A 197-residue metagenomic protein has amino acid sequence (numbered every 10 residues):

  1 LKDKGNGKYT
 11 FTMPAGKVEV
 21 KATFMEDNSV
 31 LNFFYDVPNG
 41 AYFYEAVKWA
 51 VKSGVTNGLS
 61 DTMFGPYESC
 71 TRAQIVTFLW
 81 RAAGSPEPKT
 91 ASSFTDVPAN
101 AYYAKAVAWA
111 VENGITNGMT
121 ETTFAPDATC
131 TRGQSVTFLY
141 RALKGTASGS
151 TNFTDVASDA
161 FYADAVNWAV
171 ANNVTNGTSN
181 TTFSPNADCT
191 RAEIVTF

Functional and structural regions predicted by a protein language model:
K2, E26-Y42, K52, N57-K105 (+3 more regions): Feature responds to low-complexity, polar/acidic, surface-exposed segments characteristic of secreted/exported proteins
K4-S29, F78, A106, F138 (+2 more regions): Conserved "repeat-terminator" motif of extracellular CCP/Sushi domains
A46, A106-A108, A165-N167, A171: Residues within well-ordered alpha-helices
V47, V76, V136: Generic structural marker for isolated residues within well-ordered, non-membrane alpha-helices of soluble domains
